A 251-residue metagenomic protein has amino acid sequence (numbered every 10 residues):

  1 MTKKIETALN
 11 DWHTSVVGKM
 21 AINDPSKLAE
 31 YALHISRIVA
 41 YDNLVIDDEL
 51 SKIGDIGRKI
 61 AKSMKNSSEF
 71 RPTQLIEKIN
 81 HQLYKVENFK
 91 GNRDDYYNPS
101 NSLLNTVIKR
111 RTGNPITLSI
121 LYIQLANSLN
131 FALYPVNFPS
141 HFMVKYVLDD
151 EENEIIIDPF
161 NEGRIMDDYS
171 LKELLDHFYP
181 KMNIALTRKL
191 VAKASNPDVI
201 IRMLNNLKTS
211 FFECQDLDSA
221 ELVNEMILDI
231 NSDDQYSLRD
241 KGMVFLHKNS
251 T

Functional and structural regions predicted by a protein language model:
M1-T251: A structural boundary/capping signal
